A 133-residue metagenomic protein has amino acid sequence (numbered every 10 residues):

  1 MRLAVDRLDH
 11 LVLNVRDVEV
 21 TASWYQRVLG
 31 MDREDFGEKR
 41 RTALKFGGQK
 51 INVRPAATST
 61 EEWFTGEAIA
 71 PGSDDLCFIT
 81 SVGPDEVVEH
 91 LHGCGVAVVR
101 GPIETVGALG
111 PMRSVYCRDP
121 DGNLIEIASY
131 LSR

Functional and structural regions predicted by a protein language model:
M1-V20, D74-L76, S129-R133: N-terminal beta-strand motif that seeds the catalytic metal site of vicinal oxygen chelate
R7, R40, G47-Q49, G72-D74 (+1 more regions): Residues that flank catalytic or metal-binding motifs in active/ligand-binding sites
L13-T58: Core segments of cupin and vicinal oxygen chelate
R16-V20, P71, L76-L124: Vicinal oxygen chelate
D32-R40, R100-V106, S129-R133: Conserved catalytic-core motifs of GNAT/GCN5-like acyltransferases
L44-G48, C117-P120, Y130: Active-site beta-strand termini and strand-to-loop segments that position acidic
E62-G66: Short beta-strand/turn micro-motifs at beta-sheet edges
